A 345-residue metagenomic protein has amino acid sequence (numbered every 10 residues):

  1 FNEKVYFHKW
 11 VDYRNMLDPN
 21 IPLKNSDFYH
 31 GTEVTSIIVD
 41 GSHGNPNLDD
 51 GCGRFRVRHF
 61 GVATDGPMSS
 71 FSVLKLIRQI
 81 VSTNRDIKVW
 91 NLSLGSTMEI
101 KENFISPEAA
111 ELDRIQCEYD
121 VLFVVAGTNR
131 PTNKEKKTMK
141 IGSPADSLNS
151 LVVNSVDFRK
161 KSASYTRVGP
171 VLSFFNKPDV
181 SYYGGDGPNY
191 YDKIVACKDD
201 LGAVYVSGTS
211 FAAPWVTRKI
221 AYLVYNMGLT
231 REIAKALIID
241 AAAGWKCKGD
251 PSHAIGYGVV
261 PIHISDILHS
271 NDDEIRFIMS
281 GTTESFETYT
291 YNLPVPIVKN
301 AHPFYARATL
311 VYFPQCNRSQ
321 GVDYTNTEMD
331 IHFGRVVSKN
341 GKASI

Functional and structural regions predicted by a protein language model:
F1, V5-Y6, K140-A221: Extracellular S/T/G-rich loop segment that most often corresponds to the catalytic His/Ser-adjacent loop
F1-R14, N20-S70, D120, S147-N149 (+2 more regions): Subtilisin-like serine protease catalytic core
V39-H43, Y182, T217-N226, D240: Short glycine/serine- and small hydrophobic-enriched flexible loop segments
V62-S143, V204-S207, F211: Substrate-binding/access-modulating region of protease and related hydrolase catalytic domains
L94-S96, G127, V156-D157, L310-P314: Short beta-strand segments enriched in hydrophobic/aromatic residues within well-folded beta-rich domains
Y225-P303: C-terminal subdomain of the subtilisin-like protease fold in secreted/lumenal serine endopeptidases
Y305-I345: Extended low-complexity, serine/threonine- and proline-enriched intrinsically disordered segments
